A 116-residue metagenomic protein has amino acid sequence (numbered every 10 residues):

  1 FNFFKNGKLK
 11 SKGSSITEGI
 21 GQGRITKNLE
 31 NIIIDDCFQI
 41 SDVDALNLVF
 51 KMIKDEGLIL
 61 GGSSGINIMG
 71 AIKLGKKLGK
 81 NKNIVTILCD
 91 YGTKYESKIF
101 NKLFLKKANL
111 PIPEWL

Functional and structural regions predicted by a protein language model:
F1-G62, I99-L116: Active-site/ligand-binding loops adjacent to catalytic centers
M69-L116: Phosphate-binding loop/pocket of nucleotide- and phosphate-handling active sites
